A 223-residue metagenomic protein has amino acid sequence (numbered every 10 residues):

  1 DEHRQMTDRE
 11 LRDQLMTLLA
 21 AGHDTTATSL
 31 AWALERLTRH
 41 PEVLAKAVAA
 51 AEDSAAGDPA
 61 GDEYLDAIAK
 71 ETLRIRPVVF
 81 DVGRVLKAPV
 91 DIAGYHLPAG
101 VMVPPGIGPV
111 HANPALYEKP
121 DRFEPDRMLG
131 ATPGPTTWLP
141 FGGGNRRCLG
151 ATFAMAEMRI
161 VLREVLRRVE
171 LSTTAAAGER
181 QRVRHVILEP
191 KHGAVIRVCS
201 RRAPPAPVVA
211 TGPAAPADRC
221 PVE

Functional and structural regions predicted by a protein language model:
D1-S29, D62: Conserved cytochrome P450 catalytic core segment spanning the I/J/K helices
M16, A21, F80-D81, A93-Y95 (+5 more regions): Cytochrome P450 heme-thiolate "Cys pocket" and heme-binding signature region
T25-A50, A151-V169: Cytochrome P450 catalytic-core helices
E52-S54, R147, T152-E223: Cytochrome P450 proximal C-terminal region
A56-A93, P114: Conserved cytochrome P450 K-helix E-x-x-R motif and the immediately C-terminal K′/meander segment
P89, P105-T132, P207, G212 (+1 more regions): Conserved cytochrome P450 K-helix/beta-meander segment immediately N-terminal to the heme-binding cysteine loop
